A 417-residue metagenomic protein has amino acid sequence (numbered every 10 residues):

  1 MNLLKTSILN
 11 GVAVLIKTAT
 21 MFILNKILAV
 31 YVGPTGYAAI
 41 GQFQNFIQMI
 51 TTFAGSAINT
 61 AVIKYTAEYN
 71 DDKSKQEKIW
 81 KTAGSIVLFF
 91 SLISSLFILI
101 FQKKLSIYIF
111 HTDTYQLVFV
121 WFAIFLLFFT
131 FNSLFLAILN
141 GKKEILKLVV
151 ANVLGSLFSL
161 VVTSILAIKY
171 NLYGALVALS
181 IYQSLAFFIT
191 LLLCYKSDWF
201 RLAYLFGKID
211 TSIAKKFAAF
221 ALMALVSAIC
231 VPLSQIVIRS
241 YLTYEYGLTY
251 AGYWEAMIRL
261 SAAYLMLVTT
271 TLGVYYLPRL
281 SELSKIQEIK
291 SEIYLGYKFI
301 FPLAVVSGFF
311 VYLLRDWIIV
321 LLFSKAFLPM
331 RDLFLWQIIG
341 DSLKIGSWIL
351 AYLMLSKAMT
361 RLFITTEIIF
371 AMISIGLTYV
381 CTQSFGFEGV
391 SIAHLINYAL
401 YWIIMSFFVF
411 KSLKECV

Functional and structural regions predicted by a protein language model:
M1-L3, L179, T190-P232, L283-S291 (+1 more regions): Interhelical loop/hinge segments that connect adjacent transmembrane helices in multipass membrane
N2-I63, S91, S95, L99 (+7 more regions): Signature of the first transmembrane helix
L3, L127-V150, I339-T366: Membrane-interface junctions at transmembrane-helix termini in multi-pass inner-membrane proteins
K5-K17, F43, Q48, S56-K103 (+3 more regions): Membrane-water interface segments that mark the loop-to-transmembrane alpha-helix transition
K17, I40, Q44-T52, S227 (+5 more regions): Transmembrane helix-bundle signature of multi-pass secondary active exporters and lipid flippases
K26, G55-D71, G141, M257 (+2 more regions): Helix-loop junctions and terminal segments of transmembrane helices in multi-pass membrane transport/translocation
Q102-F122, L313-S342, E388: Interfacial segments at transmembrane-helix termini and the short loops linking adjacent helices
Q116, V120, V150-D198, I369-I373 (+1 more regions): Hydrophobic alpha-helical transmembrane segments
